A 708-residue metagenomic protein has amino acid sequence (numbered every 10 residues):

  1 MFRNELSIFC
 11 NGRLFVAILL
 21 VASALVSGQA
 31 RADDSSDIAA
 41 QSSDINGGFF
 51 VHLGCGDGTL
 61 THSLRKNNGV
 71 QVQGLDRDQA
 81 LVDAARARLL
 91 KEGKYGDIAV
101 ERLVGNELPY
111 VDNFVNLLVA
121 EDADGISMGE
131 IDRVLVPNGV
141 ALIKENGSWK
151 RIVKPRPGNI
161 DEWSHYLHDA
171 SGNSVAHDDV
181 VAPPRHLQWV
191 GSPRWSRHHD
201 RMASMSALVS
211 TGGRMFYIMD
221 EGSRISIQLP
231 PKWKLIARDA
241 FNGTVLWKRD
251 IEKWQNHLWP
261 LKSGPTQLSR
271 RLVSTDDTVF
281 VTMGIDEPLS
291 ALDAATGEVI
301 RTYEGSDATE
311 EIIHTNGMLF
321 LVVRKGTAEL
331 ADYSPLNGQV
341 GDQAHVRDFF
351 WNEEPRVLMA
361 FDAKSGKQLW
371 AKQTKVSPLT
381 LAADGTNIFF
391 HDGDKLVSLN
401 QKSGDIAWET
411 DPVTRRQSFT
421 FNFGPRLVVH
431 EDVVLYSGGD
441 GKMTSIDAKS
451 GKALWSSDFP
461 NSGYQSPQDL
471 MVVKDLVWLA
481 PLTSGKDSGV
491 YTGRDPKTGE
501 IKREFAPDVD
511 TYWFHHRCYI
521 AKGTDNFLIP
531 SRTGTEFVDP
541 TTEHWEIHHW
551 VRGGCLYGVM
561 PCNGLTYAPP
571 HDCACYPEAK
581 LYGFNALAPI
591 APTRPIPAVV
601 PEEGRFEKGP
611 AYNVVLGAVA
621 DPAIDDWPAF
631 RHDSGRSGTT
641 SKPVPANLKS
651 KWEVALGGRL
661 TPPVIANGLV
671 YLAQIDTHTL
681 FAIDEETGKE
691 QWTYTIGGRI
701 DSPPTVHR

Functional and structural regions predicted by a protein language model:
D33-F49: Conserved alpha-helix/loop element of class I SAM-dependent methyltransferases that forms part of the SAM/SAH-binding
A39, G47, A99-V100, K154 (+19 more regions): Aromatic (tryptophan-biased) beta-strands that constitute blades/sheets of beta-rich domains
N46-D57, Q71: Conserved class I S-adenosyl-L-methionine
D57-G69: Conserved SAM-binding loop of SAM-dependent methyltransferases across substrates and taxa, primarily the Class I
A84-L108: S-adenosyl-L-methionine
N106-L117: A short acidic, Gly/Pro-enriched loop at the edge of an enzyme's catalytic core that lines a small-molecule cofactor
I126-G139: A short glycine-rich, Lys/Arg-flanked "PGG" loop and its adjoining helix->strand segment in the class I
D200-L235, P260-L289, Y303, D307-M359 (+9 more regions): Repeat-blade elements of multi-bladed beta-propeller folds
